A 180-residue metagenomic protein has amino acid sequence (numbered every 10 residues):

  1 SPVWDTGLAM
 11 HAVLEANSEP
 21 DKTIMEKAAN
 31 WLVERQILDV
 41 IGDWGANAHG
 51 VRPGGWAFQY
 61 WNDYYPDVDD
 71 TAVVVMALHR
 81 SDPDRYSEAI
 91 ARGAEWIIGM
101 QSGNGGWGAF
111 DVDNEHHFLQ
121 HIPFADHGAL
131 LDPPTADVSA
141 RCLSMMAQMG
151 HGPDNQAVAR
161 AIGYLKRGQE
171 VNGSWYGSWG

Functional and structural regions predicted by a protein language model:
S1-G180: Preference for long, amphipathic alpha-helical scaffolds in soluble/luminal domains and all-alpha bundles
